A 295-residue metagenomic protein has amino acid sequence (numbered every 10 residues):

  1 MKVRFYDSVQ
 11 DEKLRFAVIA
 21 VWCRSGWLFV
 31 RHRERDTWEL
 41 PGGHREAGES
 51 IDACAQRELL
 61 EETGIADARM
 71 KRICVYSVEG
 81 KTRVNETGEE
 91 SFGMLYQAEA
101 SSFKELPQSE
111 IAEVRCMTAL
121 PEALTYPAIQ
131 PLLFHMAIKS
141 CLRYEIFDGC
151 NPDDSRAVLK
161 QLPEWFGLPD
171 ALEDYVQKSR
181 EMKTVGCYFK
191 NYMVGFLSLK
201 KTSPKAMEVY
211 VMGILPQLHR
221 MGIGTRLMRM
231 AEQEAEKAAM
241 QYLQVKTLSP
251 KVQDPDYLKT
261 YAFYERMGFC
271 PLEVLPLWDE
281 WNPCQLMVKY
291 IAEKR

Functional and structural regions predicted by a protein language model:
M1-V18: Acidic, metal-coordinating catalytic segment for phosphate/diphosphate chemistry, firing primarily on the Nudix
C23-E61: Conserved Nudix-box catalytic region and its N-terminal flanking loop in Nudix hydrolases and closely related
W38-G43, K205-P216, Q244-T247: Conserved acetyl-CoA binding element of GNAT-fold acetyltransferases
E46-R69, Y76-L132: Unchanged
I51-R57, R220-K237, L258, R266: Conserved acetyl-CoA-binding loop-helix of GNAT-fold acetyltransferases
L142-D170: Short amphipathic alpha-helix that is part of the acyltransferase structural core
G186, Y192-K200, A206-G213: Conserved beta-strand in the GNAT
A235-D256: Conserved GNAT acetyl-CoA-binding A-motif
